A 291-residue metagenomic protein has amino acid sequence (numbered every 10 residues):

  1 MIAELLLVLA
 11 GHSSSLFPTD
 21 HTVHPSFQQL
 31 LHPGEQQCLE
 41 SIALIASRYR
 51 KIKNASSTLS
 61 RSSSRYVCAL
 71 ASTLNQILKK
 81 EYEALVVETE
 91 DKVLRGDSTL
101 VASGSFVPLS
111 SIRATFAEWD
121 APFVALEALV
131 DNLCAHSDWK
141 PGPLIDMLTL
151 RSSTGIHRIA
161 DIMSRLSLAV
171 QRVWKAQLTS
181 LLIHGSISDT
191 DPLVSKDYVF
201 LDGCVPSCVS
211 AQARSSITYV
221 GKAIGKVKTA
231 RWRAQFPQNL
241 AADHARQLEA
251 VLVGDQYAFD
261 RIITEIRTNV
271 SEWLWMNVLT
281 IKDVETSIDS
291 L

Functional and structural regions predicted by a protein language model:
M1-L291: Long alpha-helical rod scaffolds of large eukaryotic non-enzymatic complex subunits
